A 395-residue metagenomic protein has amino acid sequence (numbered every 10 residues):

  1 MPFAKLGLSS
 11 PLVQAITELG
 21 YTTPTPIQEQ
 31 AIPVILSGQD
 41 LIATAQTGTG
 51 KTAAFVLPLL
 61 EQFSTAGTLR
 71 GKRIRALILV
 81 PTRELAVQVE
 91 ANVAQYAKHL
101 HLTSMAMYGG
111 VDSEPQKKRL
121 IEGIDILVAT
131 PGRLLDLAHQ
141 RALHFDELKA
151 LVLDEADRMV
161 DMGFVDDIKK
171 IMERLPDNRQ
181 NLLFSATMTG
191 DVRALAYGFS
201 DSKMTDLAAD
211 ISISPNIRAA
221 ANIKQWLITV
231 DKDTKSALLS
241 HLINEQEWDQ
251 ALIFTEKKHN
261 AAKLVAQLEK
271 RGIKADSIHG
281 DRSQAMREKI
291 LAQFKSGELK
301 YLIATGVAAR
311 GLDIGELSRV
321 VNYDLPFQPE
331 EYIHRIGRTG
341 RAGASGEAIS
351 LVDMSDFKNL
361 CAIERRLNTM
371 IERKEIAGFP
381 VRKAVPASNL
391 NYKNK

Functional and structural regions predicted by a protein language model:
P2-V385: Conserved helicase RecA-like core
V385-K395: Intrinsically disordered, Lys/Arg-rich low-complexity segments
